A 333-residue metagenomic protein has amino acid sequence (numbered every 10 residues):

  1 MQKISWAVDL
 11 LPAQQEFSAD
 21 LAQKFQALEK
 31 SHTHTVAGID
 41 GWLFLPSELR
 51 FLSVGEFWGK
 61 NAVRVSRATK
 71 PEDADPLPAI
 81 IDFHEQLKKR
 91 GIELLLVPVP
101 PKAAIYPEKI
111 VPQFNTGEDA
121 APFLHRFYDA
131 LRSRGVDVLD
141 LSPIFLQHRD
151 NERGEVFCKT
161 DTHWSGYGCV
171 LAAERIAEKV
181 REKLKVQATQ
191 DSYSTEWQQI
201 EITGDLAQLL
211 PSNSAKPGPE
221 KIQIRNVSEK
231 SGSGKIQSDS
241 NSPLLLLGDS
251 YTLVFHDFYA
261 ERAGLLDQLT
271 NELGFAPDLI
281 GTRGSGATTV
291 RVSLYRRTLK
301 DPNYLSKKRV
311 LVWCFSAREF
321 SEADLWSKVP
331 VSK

Functional and structural regions predicted by a protein language model:
M1-K333: Extracellular glycan-modifying ectodomains
